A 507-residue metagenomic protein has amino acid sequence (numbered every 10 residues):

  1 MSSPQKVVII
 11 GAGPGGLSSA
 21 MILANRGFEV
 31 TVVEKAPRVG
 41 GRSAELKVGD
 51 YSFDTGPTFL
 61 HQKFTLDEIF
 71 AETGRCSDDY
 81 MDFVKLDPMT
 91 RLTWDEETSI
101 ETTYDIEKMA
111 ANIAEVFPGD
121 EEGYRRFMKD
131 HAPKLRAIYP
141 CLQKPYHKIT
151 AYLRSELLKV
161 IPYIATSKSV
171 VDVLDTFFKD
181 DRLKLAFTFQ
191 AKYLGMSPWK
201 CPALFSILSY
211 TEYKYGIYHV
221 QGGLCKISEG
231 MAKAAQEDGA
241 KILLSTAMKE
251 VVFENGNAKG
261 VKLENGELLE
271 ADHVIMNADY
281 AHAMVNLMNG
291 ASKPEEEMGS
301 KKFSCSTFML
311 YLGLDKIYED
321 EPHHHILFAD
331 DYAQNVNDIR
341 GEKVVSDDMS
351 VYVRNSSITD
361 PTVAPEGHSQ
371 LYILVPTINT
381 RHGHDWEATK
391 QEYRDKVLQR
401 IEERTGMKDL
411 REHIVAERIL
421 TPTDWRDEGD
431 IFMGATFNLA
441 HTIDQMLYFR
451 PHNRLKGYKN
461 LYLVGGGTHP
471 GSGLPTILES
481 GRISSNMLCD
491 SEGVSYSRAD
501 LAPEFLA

Functional and structural regions predicted by a protein language model:
S3-R136: N-terminal glycine-rich phosphate/pyrophosphate-binding loop and immediately adjacent elements
P57, T468-L488: A conserved FAD-binding loop/helix module that cradles the flavin
D95-C201: Rossmann-like flavin
D180-L194, D348-Y352, M407-P470: A glycine-rich dinucleotide-binding beta-alpha-beta segment and adjacent secondary-structure elements that constitute
I207-A258: Helical element adjacent to the flavin cofactor pocket in flavoenzyme catalytic cores
K249-P365: Mid-domain catalytic core of redox enzymes that form a hydrophobic substrate pocket/lid adjacent to a catalytic redox
F253, D490-A507: Active-site-proximal substrate-binding core of FAD-dependent oxidoreductases
D315-P422: C-terminal segments that line or cap access tunnels to active or ligand-binding sites in enzymes and enzyme-associated
